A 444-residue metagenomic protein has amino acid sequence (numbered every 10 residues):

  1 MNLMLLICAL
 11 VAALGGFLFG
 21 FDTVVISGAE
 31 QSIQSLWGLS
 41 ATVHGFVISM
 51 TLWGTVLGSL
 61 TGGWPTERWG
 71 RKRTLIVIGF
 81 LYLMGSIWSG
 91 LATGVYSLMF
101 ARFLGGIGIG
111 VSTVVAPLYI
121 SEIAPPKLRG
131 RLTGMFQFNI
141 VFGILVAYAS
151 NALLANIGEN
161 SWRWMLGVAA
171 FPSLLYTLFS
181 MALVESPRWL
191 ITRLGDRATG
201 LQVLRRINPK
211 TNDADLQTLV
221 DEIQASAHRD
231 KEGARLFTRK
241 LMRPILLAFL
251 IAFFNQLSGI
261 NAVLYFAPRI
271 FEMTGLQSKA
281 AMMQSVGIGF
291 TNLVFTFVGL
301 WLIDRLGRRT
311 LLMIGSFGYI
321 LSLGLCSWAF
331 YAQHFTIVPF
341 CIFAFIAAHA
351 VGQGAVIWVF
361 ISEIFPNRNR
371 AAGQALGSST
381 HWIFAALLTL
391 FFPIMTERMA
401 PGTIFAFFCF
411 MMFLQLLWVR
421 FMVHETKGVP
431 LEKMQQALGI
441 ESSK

Functional and structural regions predicted by a protein language model:
M1-R205, A225-K444: Alpha-helical transmembrane bundle of multi-pass membrane proteins
R205-Q217: Short intracellular "coupling" helices and adjacent cytoplasmic loop segments at the cytosolic face of multi-pass
D215-A227: TPR/TPR-like alpha-solenoid helical repeat scaffolds
